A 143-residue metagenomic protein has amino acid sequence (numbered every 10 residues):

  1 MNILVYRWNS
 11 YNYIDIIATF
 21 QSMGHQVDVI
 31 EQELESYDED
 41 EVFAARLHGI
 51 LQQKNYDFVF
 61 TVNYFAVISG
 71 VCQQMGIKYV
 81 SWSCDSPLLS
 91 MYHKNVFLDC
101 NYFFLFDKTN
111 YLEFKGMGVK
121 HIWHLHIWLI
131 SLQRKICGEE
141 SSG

Functional and structural regions predicted by a protein language model:
M1-M75: N-terminal pre-catalytic "stem/leader" segment of glycosyltransferase-like enzymes
Q26, K78, K120: Residue-level detector of anion-binding/catalytic polar loops
V42-Y56, Y79-S83, L98-F106: Short, structured secondary-structure boundary patches
I68-W82, L88-L89: Well-ordered mid-protein domain cores that form the structural environment of catalytic cofactors
S81-G143: Catalytic core of nucleotide-activated saccharide and alditol-phosphate transferases
